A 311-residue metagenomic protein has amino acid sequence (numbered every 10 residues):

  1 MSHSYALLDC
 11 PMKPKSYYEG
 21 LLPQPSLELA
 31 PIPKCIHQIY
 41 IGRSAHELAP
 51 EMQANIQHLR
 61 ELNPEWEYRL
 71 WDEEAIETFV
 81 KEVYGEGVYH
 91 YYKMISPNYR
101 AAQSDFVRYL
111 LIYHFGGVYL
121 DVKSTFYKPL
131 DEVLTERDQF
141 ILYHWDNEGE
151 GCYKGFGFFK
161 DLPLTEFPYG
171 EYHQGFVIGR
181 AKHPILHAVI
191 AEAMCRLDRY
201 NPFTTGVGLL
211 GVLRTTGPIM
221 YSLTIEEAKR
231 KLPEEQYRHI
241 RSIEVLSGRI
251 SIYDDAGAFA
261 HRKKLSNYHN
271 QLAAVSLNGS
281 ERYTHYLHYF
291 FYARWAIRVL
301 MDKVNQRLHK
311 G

Functional and structural regions predicted by a protein language model:
M1-S104, L120-G311: Glycosyltransferase-associated regions of secretory-pathway enzymes, highlighting luminal stem/catalytic domains
D105-G117: Small-residue hinge/turn detector
